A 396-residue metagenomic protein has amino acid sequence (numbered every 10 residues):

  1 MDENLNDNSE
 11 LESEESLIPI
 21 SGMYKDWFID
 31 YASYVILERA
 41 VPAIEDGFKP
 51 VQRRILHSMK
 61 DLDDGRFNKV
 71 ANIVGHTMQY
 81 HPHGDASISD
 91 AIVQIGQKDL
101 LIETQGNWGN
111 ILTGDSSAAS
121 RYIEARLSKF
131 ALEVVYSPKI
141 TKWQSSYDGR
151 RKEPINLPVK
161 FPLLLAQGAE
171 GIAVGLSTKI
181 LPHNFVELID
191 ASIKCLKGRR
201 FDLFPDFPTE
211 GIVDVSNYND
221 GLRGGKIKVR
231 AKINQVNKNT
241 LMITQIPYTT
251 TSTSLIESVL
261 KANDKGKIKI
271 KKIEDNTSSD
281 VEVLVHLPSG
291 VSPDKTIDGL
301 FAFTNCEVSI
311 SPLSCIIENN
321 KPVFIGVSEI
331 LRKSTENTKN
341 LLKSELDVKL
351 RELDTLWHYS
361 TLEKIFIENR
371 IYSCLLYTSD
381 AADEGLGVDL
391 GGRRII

Functional and structural regions predicted by a protein language model:
M1-G224, L284: Catalytic phosphate-handling regions of large nucleic-acid enzymes and associated NTPases
E3, L11-E15, P19-I20, A169-S379: C-terminal interaction appendages of subunits in large macromolecular complexes
R39, L62, E307, G385-L386: Generic hydrophobic alpha-helical segments
E45, N68, G109, V259 (+2 more regions): A generic "cationic amphipathic patch" detector
F48, A71, I316, R393-R394: Sparse recognition of residues in long alpha-helices and their boundaries
I55, K228, K232, I395-I396: Small/flexible residues
D380-D383, G387-I396: Positively charged, low-complexity/disordered segments
